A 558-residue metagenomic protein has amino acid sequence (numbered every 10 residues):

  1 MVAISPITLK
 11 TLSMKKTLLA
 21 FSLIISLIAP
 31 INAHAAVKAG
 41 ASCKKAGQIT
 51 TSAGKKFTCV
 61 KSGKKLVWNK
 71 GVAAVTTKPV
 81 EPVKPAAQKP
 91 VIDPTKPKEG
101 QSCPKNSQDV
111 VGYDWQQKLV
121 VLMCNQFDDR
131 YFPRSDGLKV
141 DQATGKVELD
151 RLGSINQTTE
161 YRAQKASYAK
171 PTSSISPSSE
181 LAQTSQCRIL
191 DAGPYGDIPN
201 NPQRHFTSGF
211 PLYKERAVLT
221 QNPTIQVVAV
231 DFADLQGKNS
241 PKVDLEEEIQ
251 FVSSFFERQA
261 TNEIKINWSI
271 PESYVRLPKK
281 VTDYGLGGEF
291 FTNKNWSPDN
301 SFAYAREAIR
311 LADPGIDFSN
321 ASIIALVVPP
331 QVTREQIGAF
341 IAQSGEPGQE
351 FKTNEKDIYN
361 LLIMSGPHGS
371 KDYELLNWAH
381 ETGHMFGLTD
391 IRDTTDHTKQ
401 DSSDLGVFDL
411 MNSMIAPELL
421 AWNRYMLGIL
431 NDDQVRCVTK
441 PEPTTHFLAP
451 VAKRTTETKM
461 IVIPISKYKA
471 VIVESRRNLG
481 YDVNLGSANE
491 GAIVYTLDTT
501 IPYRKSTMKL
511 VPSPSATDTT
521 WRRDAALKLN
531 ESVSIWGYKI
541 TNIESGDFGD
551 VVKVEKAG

Functional and structural regions predicted by a protein language model:
V2-A3: Acidic, Ala/Val/Gly-enriched low-complexity intrinsically disordered segments
I7-F21: Bacterial N-terminal signal peptides that target proteins for export
T17-D129, P133-D136, V140-Q142: Polybasic, low-complexity, intrinsically disordered segments
G54, L119, N222-T224, Y468 (+1 more regions): Extracytoplasmic
K61-G63, V72, Q126, D231 (+4 more regions): A mature extracytoplasmic/lumenal domain signature
V147-K371, W378-A379, H397, V483 (+1 more regions): Zn2+-dependent metallopeptidase catalytic core
Y168, S174-P177, I189, K238-N239 (+3 more regions): Non-catalytic C-terminal accessory/binding modules of secreted extracellular proteins
S178-S179, F318, I323, Q331-V483: Extracellular hydrolytic enzyme modules, especially secreted metalloproteases of the metzincin/thermolysin-like class
